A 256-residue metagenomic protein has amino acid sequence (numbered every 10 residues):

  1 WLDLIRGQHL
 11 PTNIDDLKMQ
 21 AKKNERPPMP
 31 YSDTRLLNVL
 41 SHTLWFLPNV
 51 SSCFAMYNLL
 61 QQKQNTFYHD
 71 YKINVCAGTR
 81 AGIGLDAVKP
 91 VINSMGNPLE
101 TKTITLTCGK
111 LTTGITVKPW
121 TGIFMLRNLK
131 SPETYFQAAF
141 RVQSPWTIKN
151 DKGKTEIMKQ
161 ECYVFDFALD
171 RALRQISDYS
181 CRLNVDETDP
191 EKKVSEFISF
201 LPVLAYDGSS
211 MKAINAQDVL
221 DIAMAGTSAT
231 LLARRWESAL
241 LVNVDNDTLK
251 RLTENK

Functional and structural regions predicted by a protein language model:
W1-T107: Conserved C-terminal RecA-like helicase domain
Q8, L60-K63, M95, V142 (+3 more regions): Alpha-helix boundary/capping residues
I14-K18, K23, A168-K256: Long, largely alpha-helical accessory region at the distal end of helicase-like NTP-driven motors
F46, Y135, Y163-F167, F197 (+1 more regions): Aromatic side chains
Y68, K72-E187: Conserved RecA-like P-loop NTPase helicase motor core
